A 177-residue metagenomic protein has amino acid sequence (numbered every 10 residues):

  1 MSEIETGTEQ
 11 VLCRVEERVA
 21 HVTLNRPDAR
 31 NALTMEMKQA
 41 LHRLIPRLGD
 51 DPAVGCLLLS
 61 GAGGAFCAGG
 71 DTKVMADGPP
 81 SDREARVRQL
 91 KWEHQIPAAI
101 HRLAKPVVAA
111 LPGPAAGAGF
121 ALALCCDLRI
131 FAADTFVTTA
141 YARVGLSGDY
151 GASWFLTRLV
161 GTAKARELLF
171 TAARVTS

Functional and structural regions predicted by a protein language model:
M1-A62, A98: Conserved CoA-thioester-binding segment of acyl-CoA-metabolizing enzymes
E5, R88-W92, G148: Short secondary-structure boundary/capping elements
V22, L59, D71, L122-A123: Hydrophobic/aromatic residues within transmembrane alpha-helices of multi-pass small-molecule transporters
A32-M35, A68, D77, R143 (+1 more regions): Phosphate-coordinating loops and pocket residues in cytosolic domains that bind phosphorylated ligands
G61-A99, A115: Glycine- (often His-adjacent) and acidic-residue-rich active-site loop that binds/positions the CoA thioester
A98-S177: Crotonase-fold acyl-CoA enzyme core
